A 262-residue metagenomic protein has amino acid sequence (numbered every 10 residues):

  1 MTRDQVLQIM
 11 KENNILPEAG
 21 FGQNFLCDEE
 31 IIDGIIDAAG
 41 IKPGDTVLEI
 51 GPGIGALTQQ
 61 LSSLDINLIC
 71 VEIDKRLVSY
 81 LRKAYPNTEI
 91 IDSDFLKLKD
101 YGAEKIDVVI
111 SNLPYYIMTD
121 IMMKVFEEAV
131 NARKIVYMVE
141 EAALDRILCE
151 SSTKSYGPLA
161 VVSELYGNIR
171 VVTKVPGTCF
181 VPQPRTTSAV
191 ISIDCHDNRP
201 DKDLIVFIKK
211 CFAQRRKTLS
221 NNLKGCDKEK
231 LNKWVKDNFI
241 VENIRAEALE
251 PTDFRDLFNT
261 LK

Functional and structural regions predicted by a protein language model:
M1-V206, K210, T252, D256: Catalytic cores of RNA-modifying enzymes
S188-C195, P200-K233, N238-D253, L257-F258: An accessory alpha-helical subdomain
T260-K262: Generic C-terminal helix-cap and adjacent flexible tail
